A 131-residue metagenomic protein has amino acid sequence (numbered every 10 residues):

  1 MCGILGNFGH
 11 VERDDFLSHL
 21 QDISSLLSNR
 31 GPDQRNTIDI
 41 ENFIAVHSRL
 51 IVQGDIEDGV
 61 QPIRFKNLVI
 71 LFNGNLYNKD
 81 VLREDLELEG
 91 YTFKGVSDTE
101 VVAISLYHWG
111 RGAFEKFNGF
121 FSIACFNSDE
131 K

Functional and structural regions predicted by a protein language model:
M1-K131: N-terminus-centric sequence/structural signature that marks the extreme N-terminus and adjacent "lid/interface" module
